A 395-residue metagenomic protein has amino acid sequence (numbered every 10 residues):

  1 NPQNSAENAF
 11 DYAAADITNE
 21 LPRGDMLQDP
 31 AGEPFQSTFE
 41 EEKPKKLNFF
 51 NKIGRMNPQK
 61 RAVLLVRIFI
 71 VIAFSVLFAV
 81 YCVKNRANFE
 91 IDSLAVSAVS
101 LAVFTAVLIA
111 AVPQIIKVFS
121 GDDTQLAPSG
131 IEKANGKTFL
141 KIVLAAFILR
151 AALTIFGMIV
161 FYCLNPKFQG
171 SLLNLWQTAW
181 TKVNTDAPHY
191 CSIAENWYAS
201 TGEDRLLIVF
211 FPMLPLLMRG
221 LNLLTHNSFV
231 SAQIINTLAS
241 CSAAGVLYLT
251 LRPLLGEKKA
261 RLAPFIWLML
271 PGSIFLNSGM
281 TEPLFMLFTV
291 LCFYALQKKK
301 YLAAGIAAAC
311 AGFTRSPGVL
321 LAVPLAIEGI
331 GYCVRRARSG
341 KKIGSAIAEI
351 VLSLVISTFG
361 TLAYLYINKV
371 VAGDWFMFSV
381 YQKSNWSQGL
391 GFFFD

Functional and structural regions predicted by a protein language model:
N4-A13, I17, A31, Q36 (+4 more regions): Start-transfer (signal-anchor) and selected internal transmembrane alpha helices of multi-pass inner/ER membrane
I115-K133, R252-L254, Q297-I306, E328-S345: Membrane-interface junctions at the ends of membrane-embedded or membrane-associated helices
L149-P166, K182, A322-D395: Membrane-lumen/periplasm interface segments of specific transmembrane helices in polyprenyl phosphate-linked
T181-H226: Short hydrophobic/aromatic helix or loop-helix immediately within or flanking a transmembrane segment in polytopic
R219-G220, I234-L254: Transmembrane-helix motifs of polytopic, lipid-linked glycan transferases
N227-S231, L247-M269, A303: Transmembrane-helix signature of polytopic, membrane-embedded enzymes that assemble or transfer cell-envelope glycans
L268, G272, V290-Y294, L302-E328 (+1 more regions): Membrane-interface alpha helices of multi-pass inner-membrane proteins
N277-L284: Short acidic/glycine- and proline-prone juxtamembrane loop motifs at membrane-interface regions of multi-pass membrane
